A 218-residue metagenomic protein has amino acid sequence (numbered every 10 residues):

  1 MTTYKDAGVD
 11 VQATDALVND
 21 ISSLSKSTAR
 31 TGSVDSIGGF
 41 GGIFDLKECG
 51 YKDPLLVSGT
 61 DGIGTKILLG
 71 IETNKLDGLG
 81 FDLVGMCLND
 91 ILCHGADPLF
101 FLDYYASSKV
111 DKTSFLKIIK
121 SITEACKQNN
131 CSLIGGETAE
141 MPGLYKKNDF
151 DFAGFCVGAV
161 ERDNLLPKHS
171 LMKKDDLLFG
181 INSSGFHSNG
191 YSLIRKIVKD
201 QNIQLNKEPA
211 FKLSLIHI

Functional and structural regions predicted by a protein language model:
M1-I216: Helix-biased detector of long, well-ordered alpha-helical tracts
